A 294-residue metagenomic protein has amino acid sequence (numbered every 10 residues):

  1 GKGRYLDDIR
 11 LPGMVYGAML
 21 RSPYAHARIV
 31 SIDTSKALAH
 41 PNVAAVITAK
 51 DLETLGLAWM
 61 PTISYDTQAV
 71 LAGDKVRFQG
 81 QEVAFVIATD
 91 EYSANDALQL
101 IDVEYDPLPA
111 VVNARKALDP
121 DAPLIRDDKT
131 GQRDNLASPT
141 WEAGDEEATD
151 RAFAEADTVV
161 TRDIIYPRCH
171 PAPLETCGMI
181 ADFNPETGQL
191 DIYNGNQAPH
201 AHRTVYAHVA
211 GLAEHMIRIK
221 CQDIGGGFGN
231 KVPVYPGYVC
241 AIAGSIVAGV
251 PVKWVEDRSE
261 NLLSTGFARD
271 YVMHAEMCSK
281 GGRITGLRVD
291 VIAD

Functional and structural regions predicted by a protein language model:
G1, A45-A49, F78, V160-R162 (+4 more regions): General beta-strand structural signal in soluble alpha/beta enzymes
G1-L136, V159-R162, G237: Flexible, low-hydrophobicity surface segments
M19-A49, F85-E104, M179-A248, A293: Alpha-helical support elements that line or immediately flank enzyme active sites and cofactor-binding pockets
S31, V70, P173-C177, Y271: Residues that act as N-cap/strand-start positions at coil-to-secondary-structure junctions
L52-G56, G225, N261-L262: Short gly/pro/ser/thr-enriched loop/turn and capping motifs at secondary-structure boundaries
I63-A94, F228-G281: Glycine-rich and small/hydrophobic secondary-structure elements
S93-A117, L136-G144, R162, A201-H202 (+3 more regions): Gly/Pro-rich active-site capping loops and adjacent beta-alpha segments that organize cofactor/substrate pockets
P123-A210: Helix-loop-helix junctions that connect adjacent transmembrane helices in secondary transporters/permeases, recognized
